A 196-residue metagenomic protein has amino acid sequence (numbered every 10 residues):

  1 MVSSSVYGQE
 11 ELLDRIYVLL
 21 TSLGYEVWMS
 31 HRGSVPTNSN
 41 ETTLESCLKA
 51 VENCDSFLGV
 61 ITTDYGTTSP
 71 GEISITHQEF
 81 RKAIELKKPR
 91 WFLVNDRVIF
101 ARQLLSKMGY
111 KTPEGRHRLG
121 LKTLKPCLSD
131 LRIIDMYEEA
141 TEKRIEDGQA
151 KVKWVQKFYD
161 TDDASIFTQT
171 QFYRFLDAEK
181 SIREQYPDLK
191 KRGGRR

Functional and structural regions predicted by a protein language model:
M1-R196: Conserved catalytic or regulatory cores that recognize and/or transform ribose-phosphate-containing ligands
